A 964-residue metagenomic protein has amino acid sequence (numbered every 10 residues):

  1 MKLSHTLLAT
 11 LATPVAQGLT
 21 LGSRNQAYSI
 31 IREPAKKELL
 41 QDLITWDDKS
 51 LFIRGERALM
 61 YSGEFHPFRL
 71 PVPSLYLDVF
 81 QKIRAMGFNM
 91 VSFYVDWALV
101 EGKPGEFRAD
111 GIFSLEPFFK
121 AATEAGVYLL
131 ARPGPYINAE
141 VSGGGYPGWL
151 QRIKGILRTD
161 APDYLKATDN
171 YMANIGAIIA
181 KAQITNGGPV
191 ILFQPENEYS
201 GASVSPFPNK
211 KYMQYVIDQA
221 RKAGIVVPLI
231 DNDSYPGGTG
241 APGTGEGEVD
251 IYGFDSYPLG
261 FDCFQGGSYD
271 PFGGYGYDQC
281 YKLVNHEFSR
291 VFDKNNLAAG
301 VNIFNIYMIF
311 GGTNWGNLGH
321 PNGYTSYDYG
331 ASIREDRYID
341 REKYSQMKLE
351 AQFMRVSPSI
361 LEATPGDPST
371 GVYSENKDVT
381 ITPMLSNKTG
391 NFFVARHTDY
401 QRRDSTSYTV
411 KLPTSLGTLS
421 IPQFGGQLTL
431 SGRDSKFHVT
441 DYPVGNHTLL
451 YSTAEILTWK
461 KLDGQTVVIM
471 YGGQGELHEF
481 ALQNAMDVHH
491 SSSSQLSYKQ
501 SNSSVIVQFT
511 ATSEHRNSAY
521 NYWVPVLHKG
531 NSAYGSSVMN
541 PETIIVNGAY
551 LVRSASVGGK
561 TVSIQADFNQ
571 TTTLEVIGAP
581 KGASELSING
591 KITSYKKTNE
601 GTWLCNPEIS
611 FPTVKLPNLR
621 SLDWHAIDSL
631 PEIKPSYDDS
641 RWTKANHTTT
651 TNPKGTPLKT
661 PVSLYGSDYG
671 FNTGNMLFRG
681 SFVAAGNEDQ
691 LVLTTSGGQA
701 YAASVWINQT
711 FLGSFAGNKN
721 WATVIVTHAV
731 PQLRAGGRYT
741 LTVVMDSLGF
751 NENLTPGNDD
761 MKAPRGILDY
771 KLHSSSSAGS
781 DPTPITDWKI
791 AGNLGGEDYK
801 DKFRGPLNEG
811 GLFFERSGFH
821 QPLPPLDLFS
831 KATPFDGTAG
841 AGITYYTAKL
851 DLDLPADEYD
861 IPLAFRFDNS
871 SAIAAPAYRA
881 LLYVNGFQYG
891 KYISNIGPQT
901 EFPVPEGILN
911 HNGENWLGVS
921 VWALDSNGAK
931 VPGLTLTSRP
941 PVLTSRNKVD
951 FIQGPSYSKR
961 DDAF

Functional and structural regions predicted by a protein language model:
M1-T20: Fungal secretory targeting signals
G18-M90: N-terminal carbohydrate-binding accessory modules
L59-V72, D96-L115, L150-N170, P189 (+5 more regions): The substrate-binding groove and active-site-proximal loops of carbohydrate-active enzymes, especially glycoside
L75-G144, I217-K222: Aromatic-lined substrate-binding rim segments of carbohydrate-active enzymes
G105-F113, E124, P135-P162, K166 (+7 more regions): Aromatic- and acidic-residue-enriched segments that line the glycan-binding/catalytic groove of carbohydrate-active
K120-T123, V127, D218-P228, G243-G247 (+5 more regions): Catalytic-core region of carbohydrate-active enzymes that cleave or remodel glycosidic bonds
D163-T239: Active-site neighborhood of glycoside hydrolase catalytic domains
Y338, Y344-N912, W916, W922-F964: Non-catalytic C-terminal accessory domains or segments of carbohydrate-active enzymes
